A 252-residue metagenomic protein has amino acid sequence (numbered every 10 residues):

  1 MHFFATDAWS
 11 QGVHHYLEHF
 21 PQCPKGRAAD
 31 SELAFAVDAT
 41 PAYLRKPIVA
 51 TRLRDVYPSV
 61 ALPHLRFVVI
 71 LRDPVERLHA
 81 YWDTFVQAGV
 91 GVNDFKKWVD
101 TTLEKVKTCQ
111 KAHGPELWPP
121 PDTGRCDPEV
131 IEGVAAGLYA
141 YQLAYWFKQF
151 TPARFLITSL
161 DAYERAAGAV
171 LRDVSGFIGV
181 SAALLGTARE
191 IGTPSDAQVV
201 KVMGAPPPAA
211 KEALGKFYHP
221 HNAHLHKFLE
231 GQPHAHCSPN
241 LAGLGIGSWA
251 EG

Functional and structural regions predicted by a protein language model:
M1-Y43, A61-L65, V75-H113: PAPS-dependent sulfotransferase catalytic core
A5, W9, D30, A42-K46 (+3 more regions): Aromatic-acidic/polar surface patches that form glycan- and anion
V13-F20, A50, R54, L143-A144 (+1 more regions): Generic structural signal for well-ordered alpha-helices, preferentially at hydrophobic/aromatic core positions
L17, P24, A28, R54-P58 (+2 more regions): N-terminal cationic-hydrophobic initiation segments that often serve targeting/anchoring roles
A39-P41, V69-L71, P207: A cross-domain feature marking catalytic cores of carbohydrate-active enzymes and several ubiquitous metabolic/repair
V49-T51, H64-V69, E76-D173, F177-I178 (+2 more regions): PAPS-dependent sulfotransferase catalytic domain
V60-A61, P233: Structural helix-adjacent loops and short alpha-helical linkers that scaffold large soluble proteins
R72, T123-G124, E132, A144-H224 (+1 more regions): The conserved 3'-phosphoadenosine-5'-phosphosulfate
